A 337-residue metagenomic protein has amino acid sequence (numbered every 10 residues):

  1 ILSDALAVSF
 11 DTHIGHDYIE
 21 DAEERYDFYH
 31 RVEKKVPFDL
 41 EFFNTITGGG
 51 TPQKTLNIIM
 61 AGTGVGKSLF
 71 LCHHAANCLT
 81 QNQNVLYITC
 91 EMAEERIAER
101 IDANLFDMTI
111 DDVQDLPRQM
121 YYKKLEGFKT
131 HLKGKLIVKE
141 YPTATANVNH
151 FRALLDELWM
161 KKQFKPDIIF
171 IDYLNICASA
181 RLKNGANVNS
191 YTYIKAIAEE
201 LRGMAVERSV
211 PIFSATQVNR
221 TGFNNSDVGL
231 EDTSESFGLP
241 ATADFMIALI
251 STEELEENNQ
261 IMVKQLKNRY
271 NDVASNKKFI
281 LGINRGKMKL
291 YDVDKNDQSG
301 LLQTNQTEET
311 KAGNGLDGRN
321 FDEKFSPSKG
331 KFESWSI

Functional and structural regions predicted by a protein language model:
I1-V8: Accessory, often N-terminal, substrate/partner-engagement and coupling regions that sit outside the core NTP/cofactor
S9-M108, L136-I137, S334-I337: The Walker A/P-loop phosphate-binding site
I46-T47, N77-K165, T233, K278-F279 (+1 more regions): Cytosolic-facing regulatory segments adjacent to core modules
N84, S209-P211: Proline-centered loop/turn at the N-terminus of a beta-strand
E91-M92, S214-N219, T252: A short beta-strand-to-loop transition that corresponds to the Sensor-1 phosphate-sensing loop of AAA+ P-loop ATPases
K129, N149-P166, K183-G185, G203-R208 (+1 more regions): C-terminal regions of RecA-like/P-loop NTPase motor modules
I137-M204: Phosphate-binding/switch loop-helix module in NTP-utilizing enzymes
F170, P211-T216: Structural recognition of the conserved hydrophobic beta-strand(s) that form the central parallel beta-sheet of P-loop
